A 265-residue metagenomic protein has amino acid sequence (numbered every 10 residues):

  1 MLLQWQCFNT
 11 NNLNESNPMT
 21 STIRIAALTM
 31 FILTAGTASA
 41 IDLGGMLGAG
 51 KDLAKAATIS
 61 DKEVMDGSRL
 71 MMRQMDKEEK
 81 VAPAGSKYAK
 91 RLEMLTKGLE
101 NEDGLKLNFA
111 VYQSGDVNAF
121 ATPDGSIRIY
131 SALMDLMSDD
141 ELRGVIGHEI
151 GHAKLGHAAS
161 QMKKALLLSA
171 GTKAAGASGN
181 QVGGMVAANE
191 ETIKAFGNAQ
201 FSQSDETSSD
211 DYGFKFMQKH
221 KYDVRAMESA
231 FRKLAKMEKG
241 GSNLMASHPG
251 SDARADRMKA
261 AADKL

Functional and structural regions predicted by a protein language model:
N14-A26: Bacterial N-terminal signal peptides that target proteins for export
A26-A35: Bacterial N-terminal signal peptides
G36-A40: Sec/Tat signal peptide C-region and signal peptidase I cleavage site
I41-L166, K219-H220, K236-M245, K264: Peri-catalytic and regulatory segments of divalent metal-dependent proteins
K62, Q181-F231, R254: Metalloprotease/metallohydrolase-associated module, dominated by Zn2+-dependent proteases
A159-A187, E228: Post-HEXXH active-site segment of zinc metalloproteases
L244-L265: Cytosolic-facing loops and C-terminal tails of multi-pass membrane proteins
